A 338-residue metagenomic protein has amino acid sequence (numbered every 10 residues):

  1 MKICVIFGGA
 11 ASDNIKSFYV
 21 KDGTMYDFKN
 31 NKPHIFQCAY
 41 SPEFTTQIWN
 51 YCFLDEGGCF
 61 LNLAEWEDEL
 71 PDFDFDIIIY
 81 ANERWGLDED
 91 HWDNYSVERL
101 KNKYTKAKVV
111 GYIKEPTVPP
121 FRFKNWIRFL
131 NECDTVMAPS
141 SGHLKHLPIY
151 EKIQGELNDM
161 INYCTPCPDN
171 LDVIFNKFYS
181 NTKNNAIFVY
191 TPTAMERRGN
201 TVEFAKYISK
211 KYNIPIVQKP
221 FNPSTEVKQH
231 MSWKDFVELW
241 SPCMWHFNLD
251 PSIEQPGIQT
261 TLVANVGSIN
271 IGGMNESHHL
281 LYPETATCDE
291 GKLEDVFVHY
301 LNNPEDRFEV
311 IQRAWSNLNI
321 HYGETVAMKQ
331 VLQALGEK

Functional and structural regions predicted by a protein language model:
M1-A64: N-terminal subdomain of nucleotide-sugar transferases
V5-G8, F44-L147: Extended catalytic core of nucleotide-activated donor transferases of GT-like folds
T24, F36, H146, C167-W233: Conserved catalytic-core segment of nucleotide-activated headgroup transferases in glycan assembly
H34-F44, L301-G336: A charged, aromatic-enriched C-terminal amphipathic alpha-helix characteristic of glycosyltransferases across folds
D134-N176: Donor nucleotide-sugar binding/catalytic pocket of nucleotide-sugar-dependent glycosyltransferases
V237, I258-N265, H279: Short alpha-helical segment that forms part of, or immediately flanks, the ligand-binding pocket in carbohydrate-active
E238-Q255, S268: Acidic donor-binding loop of glycosyltransferase active sites
H279-V298: Change "using UDP/GDP/dTDP sugars" to "using nucleotide sugars
